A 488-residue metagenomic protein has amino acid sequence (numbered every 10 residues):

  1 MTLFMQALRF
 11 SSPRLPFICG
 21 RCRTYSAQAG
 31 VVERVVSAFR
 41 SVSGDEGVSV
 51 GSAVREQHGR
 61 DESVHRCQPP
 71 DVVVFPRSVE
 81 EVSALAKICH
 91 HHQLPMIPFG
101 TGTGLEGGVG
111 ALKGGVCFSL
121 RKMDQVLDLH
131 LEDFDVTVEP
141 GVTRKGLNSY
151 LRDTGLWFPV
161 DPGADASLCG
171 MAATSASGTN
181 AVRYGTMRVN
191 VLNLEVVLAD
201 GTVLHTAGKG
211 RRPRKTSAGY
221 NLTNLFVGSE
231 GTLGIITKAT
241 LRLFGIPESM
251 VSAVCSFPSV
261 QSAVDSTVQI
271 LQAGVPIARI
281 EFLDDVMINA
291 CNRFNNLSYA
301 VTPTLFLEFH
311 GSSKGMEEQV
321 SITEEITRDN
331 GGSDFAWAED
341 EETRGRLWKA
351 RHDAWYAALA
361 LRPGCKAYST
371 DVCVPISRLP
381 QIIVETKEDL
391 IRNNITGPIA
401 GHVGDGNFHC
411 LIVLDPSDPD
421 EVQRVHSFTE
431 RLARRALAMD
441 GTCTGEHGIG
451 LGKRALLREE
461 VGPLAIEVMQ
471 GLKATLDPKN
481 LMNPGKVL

Functional and structural regions predicted by a protein language model:
T2-K87, G104-F134, M287-N295, E341-S369 (+3 more regions): N-terminal flexible segment immediately upstream of the FAD-binding catalytic core in FAD-dependent oxidoreductases
G44-D45, L437-I449, A474, P478-M482: Alpha-helix capping/hinge segments and adjacent helical runs
S49-H58, L241-G245, V254-S259, V264-R431 (+2 more regions): C-terminal substrate-recognition/cap domain of FAD-linked oxidoreductases
C89, G231, C410, D477: Conserved, mostly hydrophobic/aromatic
Q125-E281, M482: FAD-binding subdomain of flavoenzyme oxidoreductases
T202, R454-L488: Activity-critical C-terminal alpha-helical subdomain
